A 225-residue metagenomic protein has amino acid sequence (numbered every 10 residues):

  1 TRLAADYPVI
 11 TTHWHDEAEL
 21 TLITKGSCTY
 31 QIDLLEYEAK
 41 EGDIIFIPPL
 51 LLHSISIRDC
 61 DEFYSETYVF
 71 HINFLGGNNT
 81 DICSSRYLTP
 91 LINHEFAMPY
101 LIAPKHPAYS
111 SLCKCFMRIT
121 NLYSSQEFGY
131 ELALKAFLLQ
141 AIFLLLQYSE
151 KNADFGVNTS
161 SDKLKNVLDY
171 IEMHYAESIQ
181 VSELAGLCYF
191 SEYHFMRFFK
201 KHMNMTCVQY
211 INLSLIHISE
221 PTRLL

Functional and structural regions predicted by a protein language model:
T1, L52, S56-N121: A hydrophobic/aromatic-rich effector-binding and dimerization subdomain of bacterial HTH-type transcriptional regulators
T1-I44, L50-L51, D59, C83-R86 (+1 more regions): Generic protein-terminus/edge-of-domain signal
G42, H194-F195, F199: Short hydrophobic/aromatic patch on the recognition helix
M98-Y109, Y123-E177, V181-C188, K201-L213: Short, Lys/Arg-enriched, Trp-marked, Pro/Gly-tolerant hinge/linker segments that flank
S191-E192, L224: Short coil turns linking two alpha-helices in DNA-binding domains
I216-L225: Single conserved hydrophobic/aromatic residue that forms the stacking wall/gate of nucleotide- or nucleobase-binding
